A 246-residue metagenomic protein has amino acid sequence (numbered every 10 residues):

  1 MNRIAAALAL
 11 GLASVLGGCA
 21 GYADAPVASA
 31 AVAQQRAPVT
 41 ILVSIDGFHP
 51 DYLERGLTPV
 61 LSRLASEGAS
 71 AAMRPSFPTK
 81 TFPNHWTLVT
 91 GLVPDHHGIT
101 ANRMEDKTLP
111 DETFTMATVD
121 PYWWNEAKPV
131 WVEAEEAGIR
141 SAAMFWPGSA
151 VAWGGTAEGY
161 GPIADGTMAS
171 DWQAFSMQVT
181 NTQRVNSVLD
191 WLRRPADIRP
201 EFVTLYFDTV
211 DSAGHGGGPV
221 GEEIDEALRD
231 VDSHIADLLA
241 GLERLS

Functional and structural regions predicted by a protein language model:
M1-L8: Bacterial N-terminal signal peptides that target proteins for export
G17-G18: C-terminal motif of bacterial Sec signal peptides marking the signal peptidase cleavage site
P26-A37, H49-A137, A152-G154: Active-site nucleophile/metal-coordination loop of metallo-enzymes that catalyze phosphate/sulfate and related
R36, M116-A117, E222, L238-S246: Secreted, luminal/periplasmic, and some membrane-associated catalytic domains that remodel anionic oxygen-ester
L42, V60, D230-S246: Metal-dependent active-site segment of extracytoplasmic phospho-/sulfohydrolases and closely related
S70, R140-S141, G241: Residue-level detector of anion-binding/catalytic polar loops
V93-D230: His/Asp/Glu-rich, glycine-adjacent segments that coordinate divalent cations and/or stabilize oxyanion chemistry on
